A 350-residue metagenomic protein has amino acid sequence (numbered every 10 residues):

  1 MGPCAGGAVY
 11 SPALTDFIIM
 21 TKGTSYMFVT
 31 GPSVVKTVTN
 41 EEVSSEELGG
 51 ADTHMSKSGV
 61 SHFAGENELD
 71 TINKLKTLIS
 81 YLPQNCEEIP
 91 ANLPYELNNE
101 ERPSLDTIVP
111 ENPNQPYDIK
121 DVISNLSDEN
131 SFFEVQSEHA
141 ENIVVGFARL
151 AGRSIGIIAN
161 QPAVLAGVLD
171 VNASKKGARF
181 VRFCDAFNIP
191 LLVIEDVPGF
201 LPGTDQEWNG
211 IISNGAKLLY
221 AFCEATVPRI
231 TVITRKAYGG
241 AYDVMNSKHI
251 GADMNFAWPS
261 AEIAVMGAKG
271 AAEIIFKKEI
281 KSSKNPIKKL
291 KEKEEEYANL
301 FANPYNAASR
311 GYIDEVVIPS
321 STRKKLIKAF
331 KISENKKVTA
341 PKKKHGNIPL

Functional and structural regions predicted by a protein language model:
M1-L350: Ligand-binding clefts of soluble mixed alpha/beta catalytic domains
